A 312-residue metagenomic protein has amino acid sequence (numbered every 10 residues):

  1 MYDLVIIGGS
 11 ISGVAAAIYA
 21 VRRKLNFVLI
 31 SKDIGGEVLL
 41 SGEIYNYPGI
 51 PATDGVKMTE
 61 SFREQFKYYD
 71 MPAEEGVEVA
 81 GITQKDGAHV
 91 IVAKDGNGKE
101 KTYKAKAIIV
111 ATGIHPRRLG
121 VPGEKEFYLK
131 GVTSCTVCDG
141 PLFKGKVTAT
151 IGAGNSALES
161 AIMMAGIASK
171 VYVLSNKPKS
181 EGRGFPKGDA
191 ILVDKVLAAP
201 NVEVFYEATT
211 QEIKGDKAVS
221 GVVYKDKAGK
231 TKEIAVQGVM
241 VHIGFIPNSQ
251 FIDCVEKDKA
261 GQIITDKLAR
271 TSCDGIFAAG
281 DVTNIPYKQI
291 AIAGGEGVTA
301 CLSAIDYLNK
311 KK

Functional and structural regions predicted by a protein language model:
M1, G76, K144-K146, E207 (+1 more regions): Phosphate-coordination loops involved in phosphoryl transfer and adenosine-cofactor binding
Y2-M71, V147, L158-K187, F205 (+1 more regions): Beta1-alpha1 glycine-rich phosphate/pyrophosphate-binding loop at the start of Rossmann-like nucleotide-binding domains
S10-I11, I114-P116, G154-S156, N284: Residue-level detector of alpha-helix initiation sites
F66-A105, A168-K267, N309-K312: A Rossmann-like FAD-binding core segment of flavoenzymes
A73-G96, E100-P141, A153: Glycine/small-residue-rich loop that forms an oxyanion/phosphate-binding "nest" at active or ligand-binding sites
G120, E126-L142, V241-K288, I292 (+2 more regions): FAD-site-proximal beta/loop scaffold in flavoenzymes
I162, G166-K177, I292-K312: Internal hydrophobic alpha-helix adjacent to the cofactor/substrate pocket in enzyme cavities
